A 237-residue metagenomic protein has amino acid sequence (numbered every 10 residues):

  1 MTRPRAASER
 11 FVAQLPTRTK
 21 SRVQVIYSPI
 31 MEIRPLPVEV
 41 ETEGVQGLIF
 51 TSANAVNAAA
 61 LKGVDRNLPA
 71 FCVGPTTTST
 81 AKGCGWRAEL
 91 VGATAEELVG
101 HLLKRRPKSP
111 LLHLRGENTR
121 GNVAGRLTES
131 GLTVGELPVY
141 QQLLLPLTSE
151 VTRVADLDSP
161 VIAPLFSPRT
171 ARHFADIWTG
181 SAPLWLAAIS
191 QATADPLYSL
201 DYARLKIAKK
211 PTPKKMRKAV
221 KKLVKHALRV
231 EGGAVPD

Functional and structural regions predicted by a protein language model:
M1-D237: Signature of uroporphyrinogen-III synthase
